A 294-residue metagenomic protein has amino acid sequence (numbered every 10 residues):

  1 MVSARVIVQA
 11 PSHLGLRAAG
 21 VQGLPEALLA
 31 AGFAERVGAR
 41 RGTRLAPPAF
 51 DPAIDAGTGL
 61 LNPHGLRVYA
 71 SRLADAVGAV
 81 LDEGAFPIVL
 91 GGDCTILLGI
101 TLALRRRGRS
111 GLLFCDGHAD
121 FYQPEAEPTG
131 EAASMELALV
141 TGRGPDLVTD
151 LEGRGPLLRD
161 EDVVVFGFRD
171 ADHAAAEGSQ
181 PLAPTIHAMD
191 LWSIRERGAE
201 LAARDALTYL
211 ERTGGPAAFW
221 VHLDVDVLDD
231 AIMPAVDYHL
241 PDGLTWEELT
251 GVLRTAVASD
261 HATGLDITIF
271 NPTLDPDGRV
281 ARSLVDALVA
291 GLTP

Functional and structural regions predicted by a protein language model:
V2-I88, I100, R106, P184-P294: Catalytic cores of soluble, metal-dependent hydrolases
V8, G92, C115-G117, F166 (+1 more regions): Active-site flanking residues adjacent to catalytic metal/cofactor-binding acidic residues
D82-D150, D160, S259: Active-site histidine-anchored catalytic micro-motif
F114-G117, T141, D162-D170, D190-W192 (+1 more regions): Short, structured patches in soluble enzyme cores that scaffold and shape functional sites
A119, D170, V225-D229: Short, glycine/acidic-enriched loop or turn micro-motifs at the edges of active sites
Y122, D172-A174, P272-L274: Active-site environment of divalent metal-dependent phosphoester hydrolases
F166-H173, T245-T250: A general structural motif
A171-A183: Short, glycine/polar-rich helix-capping loops at beta-to-alpha or helix-loop-helix junctions that flank or form
